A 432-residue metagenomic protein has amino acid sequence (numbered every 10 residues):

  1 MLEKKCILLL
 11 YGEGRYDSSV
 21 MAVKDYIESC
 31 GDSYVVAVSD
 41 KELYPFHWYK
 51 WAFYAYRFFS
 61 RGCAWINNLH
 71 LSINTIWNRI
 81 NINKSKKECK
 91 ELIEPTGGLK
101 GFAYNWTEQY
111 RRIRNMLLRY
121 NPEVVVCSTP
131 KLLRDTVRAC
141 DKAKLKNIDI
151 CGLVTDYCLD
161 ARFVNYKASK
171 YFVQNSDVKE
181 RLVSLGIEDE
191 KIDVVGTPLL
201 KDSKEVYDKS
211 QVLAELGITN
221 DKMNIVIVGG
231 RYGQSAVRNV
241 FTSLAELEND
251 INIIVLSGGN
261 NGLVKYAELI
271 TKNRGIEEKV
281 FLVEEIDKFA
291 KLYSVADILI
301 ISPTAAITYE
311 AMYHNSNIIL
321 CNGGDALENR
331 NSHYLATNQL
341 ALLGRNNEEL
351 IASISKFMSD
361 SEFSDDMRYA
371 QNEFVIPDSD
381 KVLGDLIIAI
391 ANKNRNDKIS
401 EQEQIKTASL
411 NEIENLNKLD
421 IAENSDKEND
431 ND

Functional and structural regions predicted by a protein language model:
A22-R119: Conserved N-terminal ligand/cofactor-binding loop architecture of enzyme catalytic domains
S169-Y232, N260-G262: A nucleotide-sugar donor-handling region in carbohydrate enzymes
T219-V295: Donor-nucleotide binding loops and adjacent catalytic segments primarily of GT-B fold Leloir glycosyltransferases
S294-P303: Acidic donor-binding loop of glycosyltransferase active sites
A296-D297, N315-N317: A short alpha->beta transition loop at the rim of the catalytic pocket in nucleotide-sugar-dependent
T337-L342, N346-E362: C-terminal "capping" alpha-helix adjacent to the active site of nucleotide-linked donor transferases in cell-envelope
F363-P377: A short, well-ordered alpha-helix in the C-terminal region of glycosyltransferases
I376-A422, D432: C-terminal alpha-helical cap of glycosyltransferases
